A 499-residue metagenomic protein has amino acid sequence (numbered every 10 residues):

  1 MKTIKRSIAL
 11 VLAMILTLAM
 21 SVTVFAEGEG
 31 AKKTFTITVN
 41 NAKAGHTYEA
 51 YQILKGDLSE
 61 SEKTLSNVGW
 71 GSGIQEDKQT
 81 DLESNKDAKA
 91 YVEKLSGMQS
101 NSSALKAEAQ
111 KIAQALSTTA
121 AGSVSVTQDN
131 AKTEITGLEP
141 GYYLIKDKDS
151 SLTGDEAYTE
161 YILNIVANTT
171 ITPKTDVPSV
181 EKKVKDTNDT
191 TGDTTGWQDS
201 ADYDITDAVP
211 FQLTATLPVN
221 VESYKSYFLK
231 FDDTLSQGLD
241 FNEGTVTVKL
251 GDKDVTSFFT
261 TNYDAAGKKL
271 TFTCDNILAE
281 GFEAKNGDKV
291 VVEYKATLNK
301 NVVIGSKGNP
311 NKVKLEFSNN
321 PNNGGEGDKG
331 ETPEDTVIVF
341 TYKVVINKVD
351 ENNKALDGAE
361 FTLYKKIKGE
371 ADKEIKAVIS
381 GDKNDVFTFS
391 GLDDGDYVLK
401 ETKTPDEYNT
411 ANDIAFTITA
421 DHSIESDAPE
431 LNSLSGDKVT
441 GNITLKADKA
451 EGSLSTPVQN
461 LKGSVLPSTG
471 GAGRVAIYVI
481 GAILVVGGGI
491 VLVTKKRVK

Functional and structural regions predicted by a protein language model:
K2-K499: Solvent-exposed loop/turn and edge beta-strand elements of beta-rich ligand-binding domains
